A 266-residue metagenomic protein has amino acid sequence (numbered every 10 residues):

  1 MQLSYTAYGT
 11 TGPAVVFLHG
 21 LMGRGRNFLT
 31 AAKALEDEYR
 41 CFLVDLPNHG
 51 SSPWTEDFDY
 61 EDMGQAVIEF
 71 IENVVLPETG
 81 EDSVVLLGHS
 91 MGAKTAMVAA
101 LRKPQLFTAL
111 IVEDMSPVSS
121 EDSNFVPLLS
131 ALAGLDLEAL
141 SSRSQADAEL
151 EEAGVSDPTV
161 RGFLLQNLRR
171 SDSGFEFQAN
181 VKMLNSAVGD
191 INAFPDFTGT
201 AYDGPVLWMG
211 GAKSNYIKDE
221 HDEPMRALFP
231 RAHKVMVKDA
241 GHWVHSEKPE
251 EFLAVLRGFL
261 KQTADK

Functional and structural regions predicted by a protein language model:
T6-P53: Conserved HGGG/HGGXW glycine-rich cap/lid loop of the alpha/beta-hydrolase fold
L29, K33, F42-L87, A254: Active-site loop/oxyanion-hole signature of alpha/beta-hydrolase fold enzymes
D45-G50, S116, A240-G241: Short beta-to-alpha linker loops that shape the active-site pocket of alpha/beta-hydrolase fold enzymes
G88-G92, A96: Gly/Ala-rich beta-loop-alpha elbow adjacent to hydrolase catalytic centers
V98-L101, F107-L140: Flexible "cap/lid" loop of the alpha/beta hydrolase fold
S123, E138-A193: Conserved alpha/beta-hydrolase catalytic His-Asp/Glu region
D172-L228, H233-M236: Conserved serine/cysteine hydrolase catalytic core
A232-K266: Catalytic active-site module of serine/aspartate enzymes centered on a nucleophile-bearing elbow/loop
